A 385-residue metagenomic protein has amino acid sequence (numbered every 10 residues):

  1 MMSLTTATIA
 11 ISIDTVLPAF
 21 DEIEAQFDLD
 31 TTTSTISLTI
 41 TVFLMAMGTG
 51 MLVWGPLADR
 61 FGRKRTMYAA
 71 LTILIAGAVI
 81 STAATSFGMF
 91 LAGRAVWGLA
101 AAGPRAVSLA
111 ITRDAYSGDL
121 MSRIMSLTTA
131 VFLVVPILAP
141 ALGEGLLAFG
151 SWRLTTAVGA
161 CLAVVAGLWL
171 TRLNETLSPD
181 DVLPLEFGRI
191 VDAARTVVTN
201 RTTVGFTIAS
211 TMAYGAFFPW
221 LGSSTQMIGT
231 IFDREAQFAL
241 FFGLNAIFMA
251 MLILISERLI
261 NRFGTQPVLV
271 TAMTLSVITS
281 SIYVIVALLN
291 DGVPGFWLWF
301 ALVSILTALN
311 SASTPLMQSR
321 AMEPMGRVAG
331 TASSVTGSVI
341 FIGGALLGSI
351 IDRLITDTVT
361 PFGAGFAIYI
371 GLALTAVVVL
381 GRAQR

Functional and structural regions predicted by a protein language model:
M1-L29, W220-T225: Extracytoplasmic
A19-T49: Extracellular/periplasmic helix-loop-helix junction of adjacent transmembrane segments in MFS-like secondary
D28, G62, A83-G88, A100 (+2 more regions): Helix-breaking motifs and short loop linkers at transmembrane-helix boundaries and internal kinks in secondary membrane
G48-G88: Conserved MFS/SLC helix-loop-helix module at the cytosolic interface between two early adjacent transmembrane helices
I73-I80, G88-V96, W297-L302: Paired small-residue
M89, R123-T171: Helix-loop-helix hairpin linking two adjacent transmembrane segments in secondary transporters
G93-L133: Cytoplasmic helix-loop-helix junction between adjacent transmembrane helices in 12-TM secondary transporters
T176-F206: Juxtamembrane intracellular "pre-TM" segments in multi-pass secondary transporters
